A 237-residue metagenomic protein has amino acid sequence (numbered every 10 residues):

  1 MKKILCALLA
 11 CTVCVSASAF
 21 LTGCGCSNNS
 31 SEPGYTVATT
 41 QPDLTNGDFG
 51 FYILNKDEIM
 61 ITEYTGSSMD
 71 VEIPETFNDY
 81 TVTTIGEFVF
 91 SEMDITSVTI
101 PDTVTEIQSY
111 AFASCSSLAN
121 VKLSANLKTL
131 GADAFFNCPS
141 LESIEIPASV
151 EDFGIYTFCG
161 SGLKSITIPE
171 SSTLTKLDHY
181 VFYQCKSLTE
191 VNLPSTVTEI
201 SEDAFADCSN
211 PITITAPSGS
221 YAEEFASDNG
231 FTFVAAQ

Functional and structural regions predicted by a protein language model:
K3-G25: Sec-dependent N-terminal signal peptides of Gram-positive bacterial secreted proteins and lipoproteins
I4, S27-N29, T40, A148 (+1 more regions): N-terminal targeting leader peptides, primarily classical Sec-type signal peptides for secretion
A17-P42: Sec-dependent signal peptide cleavage junction
L21, D48-F49, L54-D57, G66-T83 (+7 more regions): Structural signature of tandem-repeat unit edges
P33-Y64: Short beta-strand/loop segment at the start of cytosolic alpha/beta domains
G86-V89, Q108-A111, G131-A134, G154-T157 (+2 more regions): Consensus positions within tandem repeat domains that build extended binding/scaffold surfaces
E223-F225: A short beta-to-alpha transition loop/helix N-cap that caps and shapes the active-site region
S227-G230: Short, structured coil segments at secondary-structure junctions
